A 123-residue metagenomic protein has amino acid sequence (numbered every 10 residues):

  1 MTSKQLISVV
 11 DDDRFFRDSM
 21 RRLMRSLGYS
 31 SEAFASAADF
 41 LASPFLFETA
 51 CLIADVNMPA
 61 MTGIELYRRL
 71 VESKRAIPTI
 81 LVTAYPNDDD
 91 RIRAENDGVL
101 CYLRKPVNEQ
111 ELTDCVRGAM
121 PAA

Functional and structural regions predicted by a protein language model:
R14-E32, A119: Two-component/phosphorelay signaling modules centered on CheY-like receiver
A33-C51: Acidic, metal-coordinating helix/loop segments flanking the phosphotransfer/catalytic sites of two-component signaling
A35-S36, T62-L66: Acidic catalytic/metal-coordinating carboxylates
T49, G63, A94-L100: As written
A54-D55: Active-site T/S-Asp motif of two-component receiver
M58: Receiver (REC) domain active-site loop signature in two-component systems and cognate sites in sensor histidine kinases
D89, V107-R117: C-terminal output helix
